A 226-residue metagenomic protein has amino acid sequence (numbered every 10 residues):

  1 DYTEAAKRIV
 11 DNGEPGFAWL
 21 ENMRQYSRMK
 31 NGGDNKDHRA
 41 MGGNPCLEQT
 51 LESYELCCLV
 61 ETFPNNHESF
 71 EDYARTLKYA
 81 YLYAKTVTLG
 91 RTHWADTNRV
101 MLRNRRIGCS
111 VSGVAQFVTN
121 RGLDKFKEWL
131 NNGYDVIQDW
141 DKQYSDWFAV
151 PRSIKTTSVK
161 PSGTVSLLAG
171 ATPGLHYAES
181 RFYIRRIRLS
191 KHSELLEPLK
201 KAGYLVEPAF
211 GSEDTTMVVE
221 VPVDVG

Functional and structural regions predicted by a protein language model:
D1, T86-N98, G113-P161: Internal maturation/activation junctions in enzymes
D1-N35, I107-V136: Conserved, charged catalytic cores of large soluble enzymes
Y2, E55, T76, A80 (+6 more regions): General structural feature for long, well-ordered alpha-helical segments within catalytic domains of soluble enzymes
A6, M101, A115, K142 (+1 more regions): Short glycine-/small-residue-rich flexible loop motifs, especially phosphate/cofactor-binding loops
K7-V10, G16, M29-E71, L77-H93 (+3 more regions): Catalytic alpha/beta core of large soluble enzyme barrels
L59-E61, G108-N120, P161-L168: Contiguous, well-ordered alpha-helical segments that form the cores/surfaces of helical PPI scaffolds
N98-M101, R105: Short, solvent-exposed segments of well-ordered alpha helices
